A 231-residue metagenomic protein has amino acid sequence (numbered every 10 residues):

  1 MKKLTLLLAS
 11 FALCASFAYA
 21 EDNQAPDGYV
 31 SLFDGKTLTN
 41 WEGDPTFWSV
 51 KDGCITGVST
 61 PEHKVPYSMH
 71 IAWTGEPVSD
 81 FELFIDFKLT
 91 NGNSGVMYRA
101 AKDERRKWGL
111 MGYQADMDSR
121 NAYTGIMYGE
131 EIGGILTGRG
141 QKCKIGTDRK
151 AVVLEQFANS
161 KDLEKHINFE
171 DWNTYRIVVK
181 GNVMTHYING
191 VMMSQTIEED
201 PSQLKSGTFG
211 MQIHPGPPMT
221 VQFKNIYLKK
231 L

Functional and structural regions predicted by a protein language model:
M1-D22: Bacterial Sec-dependent N-terminal signal peptides
Y19-L231: Carbohydrate-interacting regions of secretory-pathway proteins
